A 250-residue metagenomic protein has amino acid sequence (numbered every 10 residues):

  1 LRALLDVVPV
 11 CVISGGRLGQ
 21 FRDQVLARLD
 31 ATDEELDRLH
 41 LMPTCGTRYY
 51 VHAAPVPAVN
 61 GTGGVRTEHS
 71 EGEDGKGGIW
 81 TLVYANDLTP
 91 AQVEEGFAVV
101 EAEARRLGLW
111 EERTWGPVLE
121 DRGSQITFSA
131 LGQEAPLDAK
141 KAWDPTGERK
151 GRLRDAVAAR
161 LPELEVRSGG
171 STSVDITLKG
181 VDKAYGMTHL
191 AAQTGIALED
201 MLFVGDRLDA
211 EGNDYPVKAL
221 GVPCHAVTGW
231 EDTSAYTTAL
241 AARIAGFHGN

Functional and structural regions predicted by a protein language model:
L1-W115: Active-site phosphate-binding/coordination module
R17, G46, G132-A135, L208: Short, glycine/serine-rich, charged loops/turns that create anion-binding and catalytic segments at active sites
F21-D23, A53, D138, N213-D214 (+1 more regions): Short glycine-/acidic-enriched loop or helix-start segments at secondary-structure transitions that form or flank
M42-C45, G170, T228: Residues at the C-termini of beta-strands that transition into short coil/loop
E103-L202, N213: Conserved acidic, metal-coordinating active-site core of Asp-based, Mg2+-dependent phosphoryl-transfer enzymes
T177-K179, K183-N250: Mg2+-dependent phosphoryl-transfer enzymes with acidic/Ser/Thr/Gly-rich catalytic loops
